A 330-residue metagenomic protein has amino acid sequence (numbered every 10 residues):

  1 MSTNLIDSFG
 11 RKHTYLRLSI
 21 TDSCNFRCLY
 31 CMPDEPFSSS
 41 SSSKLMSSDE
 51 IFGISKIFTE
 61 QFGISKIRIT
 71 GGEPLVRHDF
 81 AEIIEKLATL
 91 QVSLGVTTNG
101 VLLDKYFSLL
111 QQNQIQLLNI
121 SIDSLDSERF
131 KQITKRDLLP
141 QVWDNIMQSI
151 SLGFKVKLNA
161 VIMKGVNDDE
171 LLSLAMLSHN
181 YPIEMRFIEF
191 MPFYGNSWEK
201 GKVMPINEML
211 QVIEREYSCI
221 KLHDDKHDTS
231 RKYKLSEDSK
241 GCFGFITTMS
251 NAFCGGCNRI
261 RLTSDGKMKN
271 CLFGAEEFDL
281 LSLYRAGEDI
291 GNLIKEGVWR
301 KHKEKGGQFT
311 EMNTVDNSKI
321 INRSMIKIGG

Functional and structural regions predicted by a protein language model:
S2-L16, N180, F190-F193, S197-G330: Auxiliary Fe-S-binding modules of radical SAM enzymes
S8-D49, F62, L272: Canonical Radical SAM [4Fe-4S] cluster-binding loop centered on the CxxxCxxC motif and its immediate flanking residues
K12, R17, Y30, K66-R68 (+4 more regions): Residue-level recognition of specific faces of alpha-helices
I20, M185, G266: Residue-level signature of catalytic and energy-coupling elements of molecular machines, predominantly ATP/GTP-dependent
F26, S127-E128, A252, F278: Glycine-centered loop/turn positions within well-structured domains that cap or flank conserved ligand/cofactor-binding
M32, F107, T134, L272 (+1 more regions): Short, flexible helix/strand-to-coil boundary loops that buttress conserved ligand/catalytic motifs in alpha/beta
P36-S41, D126-I133, F193-E199, D279-L280: A short acidic, helix-capping loop that chelates divalent metal ions and anchors anionic groups
L45, I51-I69, E73-I188: Radical SAM/AdoMet-radical enzyme domain recognition
